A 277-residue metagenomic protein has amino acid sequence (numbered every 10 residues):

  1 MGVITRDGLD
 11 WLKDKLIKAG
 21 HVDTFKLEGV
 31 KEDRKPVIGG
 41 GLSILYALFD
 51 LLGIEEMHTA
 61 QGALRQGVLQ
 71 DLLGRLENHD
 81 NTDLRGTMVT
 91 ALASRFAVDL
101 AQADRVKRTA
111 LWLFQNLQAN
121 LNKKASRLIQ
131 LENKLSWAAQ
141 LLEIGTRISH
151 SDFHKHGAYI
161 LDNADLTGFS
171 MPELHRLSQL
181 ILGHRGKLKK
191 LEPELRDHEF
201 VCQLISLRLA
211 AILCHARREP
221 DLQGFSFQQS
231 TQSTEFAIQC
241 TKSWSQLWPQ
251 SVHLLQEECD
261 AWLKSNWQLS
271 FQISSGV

Functional and structural regions predicted by a protein language model:
M1-R217, Q223-I238, K242-Q246: Helical "lid/coupling" subdomains associated with nucleotide-phosphate turnover
F225-G276: Charged substrate- and nucleic-acid-binding regions of tRNA-handling and nucleotidyl-transfer enzymes, centered on
